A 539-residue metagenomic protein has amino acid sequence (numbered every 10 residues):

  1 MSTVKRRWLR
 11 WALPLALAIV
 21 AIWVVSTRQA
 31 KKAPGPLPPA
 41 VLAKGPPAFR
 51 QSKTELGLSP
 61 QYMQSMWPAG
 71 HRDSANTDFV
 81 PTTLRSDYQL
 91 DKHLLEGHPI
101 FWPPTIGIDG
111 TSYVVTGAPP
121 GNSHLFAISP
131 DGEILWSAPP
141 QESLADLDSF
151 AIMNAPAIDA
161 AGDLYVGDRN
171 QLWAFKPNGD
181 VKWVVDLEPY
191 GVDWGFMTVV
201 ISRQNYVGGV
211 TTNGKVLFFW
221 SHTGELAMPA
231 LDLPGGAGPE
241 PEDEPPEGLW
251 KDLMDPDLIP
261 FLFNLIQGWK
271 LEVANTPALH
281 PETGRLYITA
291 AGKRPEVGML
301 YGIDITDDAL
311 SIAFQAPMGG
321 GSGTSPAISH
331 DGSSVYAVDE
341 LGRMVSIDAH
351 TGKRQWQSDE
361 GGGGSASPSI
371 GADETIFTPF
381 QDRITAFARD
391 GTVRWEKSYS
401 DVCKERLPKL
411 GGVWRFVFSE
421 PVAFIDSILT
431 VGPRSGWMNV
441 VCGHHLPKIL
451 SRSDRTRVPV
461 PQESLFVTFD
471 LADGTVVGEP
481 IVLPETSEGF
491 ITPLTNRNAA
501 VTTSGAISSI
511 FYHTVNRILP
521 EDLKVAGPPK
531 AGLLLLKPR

Functional and structural regions predicted by a protein language model:
S2-L17: N-terminal Sec-pathway targeting helices
T3, I19, D180-W183: Detector for intrinsically disordered, low-structure N-terminal pre-sequences
R7-W11, Q29, D390: Positively charged, low-complexity intrinsically disordered regions
V20-P36: Membrane-interface motif at the C-terminal end of an N-terminal transmembrane signal
K32-M63, A69-F101, T105-M153, A157-F196 (+1 more regions): Extracytoplasmic/lumenal domain signature
